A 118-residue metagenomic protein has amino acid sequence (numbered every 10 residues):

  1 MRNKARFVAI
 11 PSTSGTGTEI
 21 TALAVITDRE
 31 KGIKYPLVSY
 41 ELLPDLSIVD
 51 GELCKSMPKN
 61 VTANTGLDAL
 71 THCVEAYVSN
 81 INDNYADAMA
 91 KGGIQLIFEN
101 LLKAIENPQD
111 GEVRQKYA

Functional and structural regions predicted by a protein language model:
M1-N84: A glycine/threonine-rich phosphate-anchoring loop and its flanking beta-alpha core in nucleotide/phosphate-binding
A76-A118: Active-site segments that bind and position negatively charged phosphate/pyrophosphate groups
